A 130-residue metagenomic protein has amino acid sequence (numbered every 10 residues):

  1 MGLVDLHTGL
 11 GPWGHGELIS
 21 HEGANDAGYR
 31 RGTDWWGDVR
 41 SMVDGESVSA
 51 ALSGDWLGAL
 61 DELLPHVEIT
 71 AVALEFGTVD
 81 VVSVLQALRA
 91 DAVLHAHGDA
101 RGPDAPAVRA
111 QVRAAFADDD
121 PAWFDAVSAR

Functional and structural regions predicted by a protein language model:
M1-R130: C-terminal accessory segments enriched in acidic
